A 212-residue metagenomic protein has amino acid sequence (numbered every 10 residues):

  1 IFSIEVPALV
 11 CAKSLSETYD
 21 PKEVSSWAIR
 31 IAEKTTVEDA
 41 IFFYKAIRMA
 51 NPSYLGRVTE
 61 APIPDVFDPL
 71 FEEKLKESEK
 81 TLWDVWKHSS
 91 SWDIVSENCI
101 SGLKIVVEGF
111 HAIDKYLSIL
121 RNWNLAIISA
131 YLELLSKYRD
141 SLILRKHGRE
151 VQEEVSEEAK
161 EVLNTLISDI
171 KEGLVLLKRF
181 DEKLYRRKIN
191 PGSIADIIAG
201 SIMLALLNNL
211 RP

Functional and structural regions predicted by a protein language model:
I1-V10, K188-M203: Conserved phosphate/anionic-ligand binding catalytic regions in large, soluble enzymes, centered on
A12-E182, R186, A205-P212: Phosphate-rich cofactor/ligand-interacting catalytic cores and adjacent structured alpha/beta frameworks
